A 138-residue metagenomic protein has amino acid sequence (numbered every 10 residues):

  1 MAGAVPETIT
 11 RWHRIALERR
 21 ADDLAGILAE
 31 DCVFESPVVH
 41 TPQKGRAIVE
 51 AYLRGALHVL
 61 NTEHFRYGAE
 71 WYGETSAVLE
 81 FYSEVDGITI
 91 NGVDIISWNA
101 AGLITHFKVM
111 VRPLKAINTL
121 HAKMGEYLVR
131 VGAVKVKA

Functional and structural regions predicted by a protein language model:
M1-G26, E30, V131-A138: Short, low-complexity N-terminal intrinsically disordered segments enriched in polar/charged residues
G3, A21-E74: A solvent-exposed, acidic/Ser-Thr-rich amphipathic alpha-helical stretch
A4, R11, D23, I48 (+2 more regions): Exposed alpha-helical structural elements
R11, S36-V39, S83: A general structural-boundary detector
I15, V39-H40, I95: Short N-terminal micro-motifs specific to bacterial/archaeal maturation and metal-cluster initiation sites
R54-A138: A beta-strand edge to alpha-helix "cap/lid" segment located at domain peripheries
